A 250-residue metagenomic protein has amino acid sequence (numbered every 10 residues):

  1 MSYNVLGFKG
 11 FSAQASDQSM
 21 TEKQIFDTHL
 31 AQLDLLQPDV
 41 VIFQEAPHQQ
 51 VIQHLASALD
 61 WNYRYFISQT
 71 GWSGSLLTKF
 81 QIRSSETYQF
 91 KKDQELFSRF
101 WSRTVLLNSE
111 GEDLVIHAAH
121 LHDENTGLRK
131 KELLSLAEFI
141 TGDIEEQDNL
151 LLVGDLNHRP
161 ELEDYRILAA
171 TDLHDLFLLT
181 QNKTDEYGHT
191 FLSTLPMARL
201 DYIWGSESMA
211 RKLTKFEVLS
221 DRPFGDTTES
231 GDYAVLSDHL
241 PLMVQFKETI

Functional and structural regions predicted by a protein language model:
M1-Q14, E86, D113-H122: Active-site-proximal beta-strand elements of phosphoester/diester hydrolases
M1-S57, K247-I250: N-terminal, active-site-proximal structural segment of metallo-dependent hydrolase catalytic domains
Y3-V5, A46, L121, D155-L156 (+1 more regions): Active-site metal-binding loops of divalent metal-dependent hydrolases
I25, H29, H48-V51, R129-L136 (+1 more regions): Stable alpha-helical elements in mature extracytoplasmic
V40, Q44-H117, L121, E217: Structured beta-strand-rich core segments of catalytic domains in phosphoester-bond hydrolases
V41-Q44, Y65, L151-D155, D175-L179: Active-site neighborhood of phospho(di)ester-bond hydrolases with catalytic His/Asp-centered motifs
N108, D113-V115, R129-L156: His/acidic metal-ligating clusters that form di-metal
T141-L150, H158-I250: Metal-dependent phosphoester-hydrolase catalytic domains
